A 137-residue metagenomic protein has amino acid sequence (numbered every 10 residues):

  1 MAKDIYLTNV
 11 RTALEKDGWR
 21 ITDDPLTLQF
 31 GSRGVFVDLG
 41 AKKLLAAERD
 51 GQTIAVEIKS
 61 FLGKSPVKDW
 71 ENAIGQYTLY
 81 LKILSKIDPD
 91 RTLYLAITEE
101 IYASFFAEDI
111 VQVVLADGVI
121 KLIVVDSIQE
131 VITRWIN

Functional and structural regions predicted by a protein language model:
A2-L7, R11: Nuclease catalytic cores
G18-R20, V119-I120: Short aromatic/hydrophobic-glycine micro-motifs
R20-I54, D69, T133-I136: Active-site metal-binding core of divalent-cation-utilizing nuclease and nuclease-like domains
I54, K59-L79, I83-L84: Mg2+/Mn2+-dependent nuclease catalytic core
I54-V56, Y94, K121-I123: Hydrophobic/aromatic beta-strand patches that form the interior of the parallel beta-sheet core in alpha/beta enzyme
K82-L115, V125-S127: Nucleic-acid nuclease catalytic cores
A116-W135: Charged, structured surface patches that assemble and position nucleic-acid processing machinery
